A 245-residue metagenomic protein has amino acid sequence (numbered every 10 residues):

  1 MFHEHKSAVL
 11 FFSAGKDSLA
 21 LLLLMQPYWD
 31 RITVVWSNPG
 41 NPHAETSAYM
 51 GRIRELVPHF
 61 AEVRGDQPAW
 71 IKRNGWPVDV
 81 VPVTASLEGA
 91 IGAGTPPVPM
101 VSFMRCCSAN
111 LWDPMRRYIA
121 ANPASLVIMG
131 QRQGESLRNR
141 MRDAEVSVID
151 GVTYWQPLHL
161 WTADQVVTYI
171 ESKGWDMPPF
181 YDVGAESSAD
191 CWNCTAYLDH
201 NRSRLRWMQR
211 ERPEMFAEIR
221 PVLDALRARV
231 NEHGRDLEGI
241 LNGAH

Functional and structural regions predicted by a protein language model:
M1-K173: ATP-dependent adenylation/nucleotidyltransferase module used to activate substrates
K6-S7, Q165-V167, S172-H245: ATP/NTP-dependent adenylation/nucleotidyl-transfer catalytic domains that generate, transfer, or process NMP-activated
